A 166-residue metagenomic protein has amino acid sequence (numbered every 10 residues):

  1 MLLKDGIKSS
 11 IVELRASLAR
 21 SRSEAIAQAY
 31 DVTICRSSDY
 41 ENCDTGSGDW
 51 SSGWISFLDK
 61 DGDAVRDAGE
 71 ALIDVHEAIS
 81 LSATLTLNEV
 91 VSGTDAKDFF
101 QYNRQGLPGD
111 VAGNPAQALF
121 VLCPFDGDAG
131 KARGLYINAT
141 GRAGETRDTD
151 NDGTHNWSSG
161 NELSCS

Functional and structural regions predicted by a protein language model:
M1-S23, A27, D31-S166: N-terminal helix-rich module
